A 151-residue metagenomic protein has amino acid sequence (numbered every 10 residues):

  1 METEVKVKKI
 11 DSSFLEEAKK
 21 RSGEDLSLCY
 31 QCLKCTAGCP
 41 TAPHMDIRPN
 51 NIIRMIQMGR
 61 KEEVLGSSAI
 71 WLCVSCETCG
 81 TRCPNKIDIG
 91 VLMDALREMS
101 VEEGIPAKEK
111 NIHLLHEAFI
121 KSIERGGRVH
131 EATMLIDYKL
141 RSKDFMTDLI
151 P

Functional and structural regions predicted by a protein language model:
E4-R21, H44-I70, I89-D137: Ferredoxin-type iron-sulfur electron-transfer modules in oxidoreductases and energy-metabolism complexes
D25-A42, S68-I87: Cysteine-centered iron-sulfur cluster-binding motifs in ferredoxin-type domains/subunits of redox enzymes
M134-P151: Intrinsic disorder at enzyme termini
